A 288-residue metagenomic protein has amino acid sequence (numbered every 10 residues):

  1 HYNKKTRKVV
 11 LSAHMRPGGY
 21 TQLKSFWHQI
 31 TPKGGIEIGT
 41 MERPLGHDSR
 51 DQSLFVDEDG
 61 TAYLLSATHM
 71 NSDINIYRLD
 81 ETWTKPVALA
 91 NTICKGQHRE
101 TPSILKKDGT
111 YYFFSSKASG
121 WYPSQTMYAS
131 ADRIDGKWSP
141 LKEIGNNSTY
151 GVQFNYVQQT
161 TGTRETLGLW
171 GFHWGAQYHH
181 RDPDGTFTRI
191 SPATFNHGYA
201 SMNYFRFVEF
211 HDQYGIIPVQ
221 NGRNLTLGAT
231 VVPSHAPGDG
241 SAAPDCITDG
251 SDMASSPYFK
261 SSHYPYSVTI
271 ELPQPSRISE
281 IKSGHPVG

Functional and structural regions predicted by a protein language model:
H1, Y156-V157: Signature of short aromatic-glycine-proline-rich micro-motifs recurring in repeat-based ectodomains
H1-R99, K106-Y111, S115-S148, G162-E165 (+1 more regions): Beta-rich carbohydrate-recognition and catalytic domains
N3, L105, V268-I278: Extracellular and analogous surface-interaction loops
Q97-P102, Q153-N155: Alpha-helical scaffolding within the catalytic cores of extracellular/periplasmic polymer-degrading hydrolases
G145-N155, S262-P265: Generic detector of contiguous secondary-structure segments
H211-P275, G284-G288: Disordered, acidic Ser/Thr/Pro-rich linker "stalks" and the adjacent N-terminal cap of the next globular domain
